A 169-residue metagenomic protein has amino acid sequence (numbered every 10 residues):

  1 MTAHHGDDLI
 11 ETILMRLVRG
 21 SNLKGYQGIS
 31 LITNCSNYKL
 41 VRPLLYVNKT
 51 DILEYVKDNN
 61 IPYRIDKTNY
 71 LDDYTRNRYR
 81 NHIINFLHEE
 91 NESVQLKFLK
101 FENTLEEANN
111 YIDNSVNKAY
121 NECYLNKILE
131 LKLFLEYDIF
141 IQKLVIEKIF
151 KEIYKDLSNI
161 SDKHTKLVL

Functional and structural regions predicted by a protein language model:
M1-A3, D8-F101, L105, E130-L135: Catalytic subdomain that performs nucleotidyl-dependent activation
T33-N37, L99-L169: AMP-forming adenylation/ATP pyrophosphatase catalytic core
